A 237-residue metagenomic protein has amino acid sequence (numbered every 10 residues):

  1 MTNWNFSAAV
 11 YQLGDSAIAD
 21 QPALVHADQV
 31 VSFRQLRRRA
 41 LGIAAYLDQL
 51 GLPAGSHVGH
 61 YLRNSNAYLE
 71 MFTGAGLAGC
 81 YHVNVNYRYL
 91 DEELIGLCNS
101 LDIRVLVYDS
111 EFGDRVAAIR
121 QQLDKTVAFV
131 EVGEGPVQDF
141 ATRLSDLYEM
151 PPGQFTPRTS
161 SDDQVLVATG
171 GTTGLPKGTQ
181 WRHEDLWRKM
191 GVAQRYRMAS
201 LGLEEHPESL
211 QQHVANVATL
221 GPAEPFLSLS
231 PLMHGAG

Functional and structural regions predicted by a protein language model:
M1-N5, V137-D163: Flexible, low-complexity linker/hinge segments
T2, P22-S65, L90-I95: Conserved AMP-binding/adenylate-forming core of the ANL superfamily
Y11-Q12, D48, N66-V85, L94-I95 (+4 more regions): Hydrophobic alpha-helical segments in the ANL/AMP-binding
L13-G14, L24, L36, A40 (+8 more regions): Adenylate-forming
S32-R34, Q164-E208: Conserved AMP-binding A3 loop
Q49-L50, L77-D146: Structural core segment of the AMP-binding/adenylate-forming
Y89-I119, K189-L227: Conserved ATP-dependent adenylate/AMP-binding module captured primarily in the ANL superfamily
M150-G170, G174-L175, M198, V217-F226: Conserved pre-ATP/AMP-binding loop-to-beta segment of ANL
